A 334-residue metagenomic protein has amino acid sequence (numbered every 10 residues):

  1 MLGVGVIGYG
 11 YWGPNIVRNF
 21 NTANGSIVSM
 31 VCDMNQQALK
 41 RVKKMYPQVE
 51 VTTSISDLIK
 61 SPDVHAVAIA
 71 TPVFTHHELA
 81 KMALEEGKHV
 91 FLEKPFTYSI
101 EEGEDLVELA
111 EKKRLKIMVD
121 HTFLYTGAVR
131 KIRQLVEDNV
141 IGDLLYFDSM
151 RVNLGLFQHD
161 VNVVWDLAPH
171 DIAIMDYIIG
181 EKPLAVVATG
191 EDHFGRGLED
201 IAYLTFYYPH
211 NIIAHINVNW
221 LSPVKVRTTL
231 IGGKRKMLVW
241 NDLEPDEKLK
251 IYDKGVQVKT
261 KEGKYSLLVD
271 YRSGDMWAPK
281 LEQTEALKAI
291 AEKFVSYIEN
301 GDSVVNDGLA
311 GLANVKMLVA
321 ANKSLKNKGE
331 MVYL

Functional and structural regions predicted by a protein language model:
M1-Y46: N-terminal Rossmann-like dinucleotide-binding module
I16, Y46-L109: Beta-loop-alpha module in the N-terminal Rossmann-like domain of NAD(P)-dependent dehydrogenases, especially those
S26, A66-A68, P279, A289 (+1 more regions): C-terminal helix-rich "cap/oligomerization" subdomain common to oxidoreductases
S29, D63-H65, L145: Conserved acidic residues
T53, L92, I117-V119, D148 (+1 more regions): Hydrophobic residues in well-ordered beta-strands that form the structural core
T97-H159: A contiguous active-site-proximal alpha/beta segment in oxidoreductase catalytic domains
P169-V256, A278-K280, T284-V304, Y333: Contiguous beta-strand/loop segments that form the cofactor/metal-binding neighborhood of enzyme cores
